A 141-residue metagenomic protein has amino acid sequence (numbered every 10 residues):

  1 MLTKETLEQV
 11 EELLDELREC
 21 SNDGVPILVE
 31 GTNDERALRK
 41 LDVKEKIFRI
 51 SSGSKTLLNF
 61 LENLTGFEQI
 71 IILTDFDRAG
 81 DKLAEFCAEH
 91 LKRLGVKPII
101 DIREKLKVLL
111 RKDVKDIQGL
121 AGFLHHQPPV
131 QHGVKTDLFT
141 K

Functional and structural regions predicted by a protein language model:
M1-P26, T32, N59-F60: Phosphate-handling DNA/RNA-contact segment within nucleic-acid enzymes
P26-I27, I71: Short glycine-rich phosphate-binding loop at a beta-alpha junction
I27-L28, D81: Short alpha-helix boundary/capping motifs
G31-T32, S54: Alpha-helix N-cap/helix-start capping motif
A37-L41, K46, I50, K55-K141: TOPRIM fold recognition
